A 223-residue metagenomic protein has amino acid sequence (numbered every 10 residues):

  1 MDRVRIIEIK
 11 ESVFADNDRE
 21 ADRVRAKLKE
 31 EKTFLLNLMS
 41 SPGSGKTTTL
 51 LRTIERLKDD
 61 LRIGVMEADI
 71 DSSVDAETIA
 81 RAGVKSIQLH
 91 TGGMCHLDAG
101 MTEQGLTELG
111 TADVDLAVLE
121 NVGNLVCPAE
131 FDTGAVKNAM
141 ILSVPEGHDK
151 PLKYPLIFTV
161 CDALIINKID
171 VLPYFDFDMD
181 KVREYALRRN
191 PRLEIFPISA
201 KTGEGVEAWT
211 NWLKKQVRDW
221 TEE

Functional and structural regions predicted by a protein language model:
R3-A26, E30-M39, S44, T48 (+3 more regions): Nucleotide-state-sensitive switch-loop elements of NTP-binding domains
R23, K153, G205: Short acidic active-site motifs
L57-R62, A163-I165, R192-E194: Short, surface-exposed connector motifs at secondary-structure boundaries
D69, N167, S199: Active-site glycine-centered loops adjacent to acidic/histidine catalytic or metal-binding residues that shape
S72-A76, K150-Y154, D178-Y185: Short, glycine/polar-rich helix-capping loops at beta-to-alpha or helix-loop-helix junctions that flank or form
N124-C127, G134-L152, D162, I169-F177: Conserved Switch II/interswitch segment of TRAFAC-class P-loop GTPases
V171-E223: Canonical P-loop GTPase G-domain recognition
